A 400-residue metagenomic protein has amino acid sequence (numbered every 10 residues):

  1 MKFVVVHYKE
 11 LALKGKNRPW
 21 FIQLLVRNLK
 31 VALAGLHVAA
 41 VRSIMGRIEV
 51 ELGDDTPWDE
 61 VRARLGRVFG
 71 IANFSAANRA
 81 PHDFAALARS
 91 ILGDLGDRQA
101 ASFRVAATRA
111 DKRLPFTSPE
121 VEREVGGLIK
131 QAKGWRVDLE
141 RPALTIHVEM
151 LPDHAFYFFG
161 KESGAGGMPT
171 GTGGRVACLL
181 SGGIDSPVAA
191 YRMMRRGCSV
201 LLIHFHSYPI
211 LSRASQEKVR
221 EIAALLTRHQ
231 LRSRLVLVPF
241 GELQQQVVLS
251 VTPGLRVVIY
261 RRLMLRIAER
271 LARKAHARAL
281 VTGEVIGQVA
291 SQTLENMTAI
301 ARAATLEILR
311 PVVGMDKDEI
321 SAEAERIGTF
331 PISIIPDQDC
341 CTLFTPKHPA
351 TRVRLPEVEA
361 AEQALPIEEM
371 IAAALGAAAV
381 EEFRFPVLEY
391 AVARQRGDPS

Functional and structural regions predicted by a protein language model:
M1-A177, P187-R234, R302, A350-L355 (+2 more regions): RNA-binding accessory domains that recognize and position tRNA/RNA substrates
E124-I129, K133, K161-G173, F240 (+2 more regions): Active-site adenylate/phosphate-handling loop in enzymes that bind or generate adenylated species
D138, V236-V238, L309: General small-molecule cofactor/ligand-binding pocket signal
G183: Conserved G/P- and acidic residue-centered "switch" motifs that form tight phosphate/ATP-binding loops in soluble
A223-S250, D337-D339: A conserved beta-strand->alpha-helix junction
G328-P336: A short alpha-helix-loop-beta-strand transition element characteristic of N-terminal alpha/beta dinucleotide-binding
I335-A350: Internal, active-site/partner-interface "lid" segment
